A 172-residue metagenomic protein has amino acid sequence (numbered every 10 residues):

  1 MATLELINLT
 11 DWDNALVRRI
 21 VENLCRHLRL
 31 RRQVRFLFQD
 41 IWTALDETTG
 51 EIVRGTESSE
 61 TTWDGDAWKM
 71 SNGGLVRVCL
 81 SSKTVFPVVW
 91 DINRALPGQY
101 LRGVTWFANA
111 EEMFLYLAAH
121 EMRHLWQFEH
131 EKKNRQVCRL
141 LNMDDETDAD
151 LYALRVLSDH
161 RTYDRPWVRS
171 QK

Functional and structural regions predicted by a protein language model:
M1-V88, Y100-F107: A metal-dependent hydrolase signature that marks the N-terminal structural subdomain at the beginning of catalytic folds
D13, V17, L115, D145: Hydrophobic (often cysteine-bearing) scaffold residues that line and stabilize catalytic clefts of nucleotide/cofactor
R19-N23, A118-E121, D148, Y152-V156: Amphipathic alpha-helical segments that form well-ordered structural scaffolds and often line/cohere around active
V88-W90, D159: Short acidic, gly/pro-rich beta-turn/loop elements at beta-sheet edges and active-site/ligand-binding grooves
N93-R94, Y100, N109-E112, F128-R155: Post-HEXXH active-site segment of zinc metalloproteases
A110-R123: Short alpha-helix carrying the canonical HExxH Zn2+-binding catalytic motif
H124, F128, D159: Glycine-rich, acidic and aromatic/proline-enriched surface loops and short helix-turn segments that act as binding
R155-K172: Short helix/loop segments within enzyme catalytic domains that coordinate or immediately flank catalytic cofactors
